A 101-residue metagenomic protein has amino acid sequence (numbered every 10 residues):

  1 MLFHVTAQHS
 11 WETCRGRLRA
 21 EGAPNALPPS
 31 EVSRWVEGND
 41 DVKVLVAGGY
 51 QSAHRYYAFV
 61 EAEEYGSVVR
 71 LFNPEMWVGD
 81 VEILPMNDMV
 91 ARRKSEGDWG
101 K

Functional and structural regions predicted by a protein language model:
M1-A53, E63-Y65, D88-K101: Short S/T/G/P-rich N-terminal loop/turn motif that feeds into the first structured element of a domain
Y56-Y57: Amphipathic, hydrophobic secondary-structure cores in small proteins
E61-S95: An amphipathic, aromatic/His-enriched active-site/gating alpha helix that lines ligand/cofactor pockets
